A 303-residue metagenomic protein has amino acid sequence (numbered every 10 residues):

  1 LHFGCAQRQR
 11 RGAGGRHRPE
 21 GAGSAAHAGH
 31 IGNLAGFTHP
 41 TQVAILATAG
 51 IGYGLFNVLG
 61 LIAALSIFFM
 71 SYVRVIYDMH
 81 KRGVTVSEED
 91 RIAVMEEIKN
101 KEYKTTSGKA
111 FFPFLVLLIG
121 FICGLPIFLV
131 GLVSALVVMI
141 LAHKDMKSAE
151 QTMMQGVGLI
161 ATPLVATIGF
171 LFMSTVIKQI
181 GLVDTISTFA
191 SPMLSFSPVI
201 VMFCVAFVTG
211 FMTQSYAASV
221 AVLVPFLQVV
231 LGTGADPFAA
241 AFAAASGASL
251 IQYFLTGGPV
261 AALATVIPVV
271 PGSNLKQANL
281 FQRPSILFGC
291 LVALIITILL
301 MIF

Functional and structural regions predicted by a protein language model:
L1-A13, H39-A49, A217-V230, G258-P271: Re-entrant/interfacial helical elements at transmembrane boundaries that shape and gate the permeation pathway
L1-A6, G32-H39, P126, T175-I180 (+2 more regions): Short helix-coil transition sites and intra-membrane helix breaks within transmembrane domains of multi-pass
L1-Q9, L194-S246: Hydrophobic alpha-helical transmembrane segments of multi-pass integral membrane proteins, predominantly secondary
G15-L34, F56-L59, L65, S197-T209 (+1 more regions): Alpha-helical transmembrane segments of multi-pass membrane proteins
V58, I62-T152, T265-Q277, I302: Long, contiguous bundles of hydrophobic transmembrane helices that form the permeation core of multi-pass
K147-D184, V199, F207-V208: Core transmembrane alpha-helical segments of multi-pass membrane transporters/permeases
V157, I267-F288: Interfacial loop-to-transmembrane junctions
I296-F303: Juxtamembrane boundary at the C-terminal end of a transmembrane helix
